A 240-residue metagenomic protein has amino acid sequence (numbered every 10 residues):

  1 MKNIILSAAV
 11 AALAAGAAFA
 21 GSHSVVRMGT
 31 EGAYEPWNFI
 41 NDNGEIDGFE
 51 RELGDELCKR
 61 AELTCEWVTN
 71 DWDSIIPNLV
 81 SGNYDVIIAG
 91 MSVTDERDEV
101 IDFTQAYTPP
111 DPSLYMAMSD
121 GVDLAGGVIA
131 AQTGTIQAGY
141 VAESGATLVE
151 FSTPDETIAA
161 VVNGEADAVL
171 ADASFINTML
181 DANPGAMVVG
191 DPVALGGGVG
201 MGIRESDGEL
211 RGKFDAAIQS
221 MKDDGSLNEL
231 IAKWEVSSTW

Functional and structural regions predicted by a protein language model:
M1-A20: Gram-negative bacterial Sec-dependent N-terminal signal peptides
G21-G90: Extracytoplasmic small-molecule ligand-binding "clamshell" domains of the periplasmic binding protein/Venus flytrap
S22, T64, N70, I136 (+4 more regions): Ligand-binding clefts/hinges and TM-proximal coupling segments of bilobed small-molecule sensing domains
F49, L53, A125-V128, Y140 (+3 more regions): Short amphipathic alpha-helical coupling segments at ligand-binding clamshell hinges and other catalytic/signaling
R51, W67-P77, T133-G134, V149-N163 (+2 more regions): Short helix-initiation/N-cap motifs at beta->coil->alpha
L63, S92, R97, F103-V149: A conserved helix-loop-strand patch within extracytoplasmic ligand-binding domains of the periplasmic binding
S74, M91-V100, D167-L195: A ligand-binding cleft/hinge motif common to bilobed small-molecule-binding domains
T108-L114, N177-Q219, S238-W240: Periplasmic-binding protein-like
